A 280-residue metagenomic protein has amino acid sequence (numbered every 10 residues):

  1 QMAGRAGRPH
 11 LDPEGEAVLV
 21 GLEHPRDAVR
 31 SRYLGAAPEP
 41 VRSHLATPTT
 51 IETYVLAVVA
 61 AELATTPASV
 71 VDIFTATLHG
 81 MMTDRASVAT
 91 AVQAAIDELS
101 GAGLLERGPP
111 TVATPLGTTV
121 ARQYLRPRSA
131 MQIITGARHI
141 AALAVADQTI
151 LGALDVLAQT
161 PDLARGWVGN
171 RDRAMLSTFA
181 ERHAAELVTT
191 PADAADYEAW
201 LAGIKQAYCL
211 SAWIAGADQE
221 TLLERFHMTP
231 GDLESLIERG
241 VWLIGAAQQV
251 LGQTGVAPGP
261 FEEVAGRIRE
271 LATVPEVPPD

Functional and structural regions predicted by a protein language model:
Q1, R32-A37, P127-S129: Short secondary-structure boundary/capping segments
M2, T47-T53, A141-A144: Short C-terminal domain-edge/linker segments immediately following a structured domain
M2-Y33: Conserved segment of the helicase C-terminal RecA-like domain
A17, G35, I73, V88 (+1 more regions): Residue-level signal for alpha-helical context at structural boundaries
E23-R30, H79-M82, I140-A144, V274: Short amphipathic alpha-helical patches
H24-V29, A46-P48, L63-I73, A174-S177 (+1 more regions): Short, compositionally biased low-complexity segments
A37-P127: Long, largely alpha-helical accessory region at the distal end of helicase-like NTP-driven motors
Q93-A102, E106-D280: C-terminal helical accessory/scaffold domains
